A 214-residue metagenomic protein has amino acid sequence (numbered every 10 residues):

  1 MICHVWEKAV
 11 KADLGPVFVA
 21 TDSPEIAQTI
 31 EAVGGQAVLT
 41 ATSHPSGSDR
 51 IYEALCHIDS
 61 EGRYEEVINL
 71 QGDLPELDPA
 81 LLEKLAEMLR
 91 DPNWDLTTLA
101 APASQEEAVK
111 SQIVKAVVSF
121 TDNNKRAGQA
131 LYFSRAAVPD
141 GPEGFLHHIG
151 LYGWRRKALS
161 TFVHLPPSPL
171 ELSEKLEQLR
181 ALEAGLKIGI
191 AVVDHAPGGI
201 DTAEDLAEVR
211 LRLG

Functional and structural regions predicted by a protein language model:
M1-T21: N-terminal glycine-rich phosphate-binding loop and ensuing alpha1 helix
L14, G62-Y64, D91-W94, L186: Short, high-confidence coil segments that cap the C-terminus of an alpha-helix and link into the following beta-strand
P16, Q36, Q129, K187-G189: Conserved beta-strand segments of alpha/beta enzyme cores
F18, P24-L70, L74-E87: Short phosphate-binding loop-to-helix
A27, S48-I51, L82, A130 (+3 more regions): A general structural signal for well-ordered alpha-helical segments in protein cores
L77-S168: Conserved core of the sugar-phosphate nucleotidyltransferase
E143-G214: Conserved alpha/beta core of the MobA/IspD/sugar-nucleotide pyrophosphorylase nucleotidyltransferase superfamily
